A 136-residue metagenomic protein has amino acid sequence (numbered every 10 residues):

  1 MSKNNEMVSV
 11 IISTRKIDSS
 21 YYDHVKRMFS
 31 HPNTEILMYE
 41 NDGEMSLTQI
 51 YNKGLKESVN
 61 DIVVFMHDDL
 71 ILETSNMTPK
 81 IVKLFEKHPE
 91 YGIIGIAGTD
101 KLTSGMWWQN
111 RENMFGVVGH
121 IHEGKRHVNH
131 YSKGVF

Functional and structural regions predicted by a protein language model:
M1-M28, N33-M38: N-proximal low-complexity "stem/linker" segments adjacent to membrane-targeting elements
S20-R27, Q49, K53, N76-K83: Alpha-helical elements of Rossmann-like donor-binding domains used by nucleotide-donor carbohydrate transfer enzymes
E40-N41, I71: Preference for well-ordered, secondary-structure-rich cores of eukaryotic proteins
D42-S58: Glycine-rich, basic loop-to-helix element that forms the pyrophosphate-binding segment of sugar-nucleotide handling
V63: Short aromatic/hydrophobic "clamp" motif used to bind/position activated sugar donors
M66-D68: Active-site acidic Asp-centered loop
I71, S75-V118: Conserved donor NDP-sugar-binding/catalytic core segment of glycosyltransferases
N113-F136: Short, flexible, basic/aromatic active-site loop/helix in glycosyltransferases
